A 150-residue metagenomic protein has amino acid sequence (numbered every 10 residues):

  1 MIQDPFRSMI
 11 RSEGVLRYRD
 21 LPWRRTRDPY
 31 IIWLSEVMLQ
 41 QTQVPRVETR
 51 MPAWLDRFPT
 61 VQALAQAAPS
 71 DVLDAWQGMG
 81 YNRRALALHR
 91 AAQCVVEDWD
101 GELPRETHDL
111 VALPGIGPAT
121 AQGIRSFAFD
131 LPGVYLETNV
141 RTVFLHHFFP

Functional and structural regions predicted by a protein language model:
I2-D4, S8-P150: Catalytic cores of DNA base-excision repair glycosylases
